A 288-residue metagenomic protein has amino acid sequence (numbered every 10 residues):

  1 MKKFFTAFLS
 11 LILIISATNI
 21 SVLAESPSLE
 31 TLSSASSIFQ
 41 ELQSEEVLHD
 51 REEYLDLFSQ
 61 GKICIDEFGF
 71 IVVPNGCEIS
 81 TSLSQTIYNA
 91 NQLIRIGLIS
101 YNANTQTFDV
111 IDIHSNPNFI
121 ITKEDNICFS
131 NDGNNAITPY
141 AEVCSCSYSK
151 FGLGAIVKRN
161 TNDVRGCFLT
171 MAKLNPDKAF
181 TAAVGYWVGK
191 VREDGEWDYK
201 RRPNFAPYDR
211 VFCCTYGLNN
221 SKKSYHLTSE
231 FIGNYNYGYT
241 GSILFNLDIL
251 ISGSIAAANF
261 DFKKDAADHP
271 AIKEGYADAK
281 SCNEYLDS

Functional and structural regions predicted by a protein language model:
M1-A7: Positively charged n-region of N-terminal signal peptides that target proteins for export
F8-S16: Bacterial N-terminal signal peptides
I15-S33: Sec-dependent signal peptide cleavage junction
P27-L57: N-terminal propeptides/low-complexity segments immediately following signal peptides in secreted or periplasmic proteins
D56-G233: Glycine-rich short-loop/terminal segments
N236-Y239: Polytopic alpha-helical membrane-helix bundles and their juxtamembrane interface segments in multi-pass membrane
L244-D248: Transmembrane helix interruption/hinge and helix-loop junction motifs
I251-S288: Active-site or metal-binding loop neighborhoods of secreted/extracellular toxin and effector enzymes
